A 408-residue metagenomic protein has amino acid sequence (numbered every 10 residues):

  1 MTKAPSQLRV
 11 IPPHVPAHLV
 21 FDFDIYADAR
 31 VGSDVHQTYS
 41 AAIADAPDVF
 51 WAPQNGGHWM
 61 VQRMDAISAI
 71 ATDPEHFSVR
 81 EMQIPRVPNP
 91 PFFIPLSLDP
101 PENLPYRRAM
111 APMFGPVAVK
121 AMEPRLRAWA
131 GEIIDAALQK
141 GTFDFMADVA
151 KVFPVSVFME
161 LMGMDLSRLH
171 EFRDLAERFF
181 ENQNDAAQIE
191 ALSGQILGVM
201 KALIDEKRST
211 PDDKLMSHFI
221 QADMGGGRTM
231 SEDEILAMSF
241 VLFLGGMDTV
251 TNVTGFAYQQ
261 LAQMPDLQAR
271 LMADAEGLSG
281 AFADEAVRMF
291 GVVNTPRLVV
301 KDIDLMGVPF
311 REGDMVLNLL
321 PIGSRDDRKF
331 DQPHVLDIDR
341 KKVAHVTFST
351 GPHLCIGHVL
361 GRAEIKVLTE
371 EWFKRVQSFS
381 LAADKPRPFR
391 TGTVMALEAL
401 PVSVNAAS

Functional and structural regions predicted by a protein language model:
M1-S408: Cytochrome P450
